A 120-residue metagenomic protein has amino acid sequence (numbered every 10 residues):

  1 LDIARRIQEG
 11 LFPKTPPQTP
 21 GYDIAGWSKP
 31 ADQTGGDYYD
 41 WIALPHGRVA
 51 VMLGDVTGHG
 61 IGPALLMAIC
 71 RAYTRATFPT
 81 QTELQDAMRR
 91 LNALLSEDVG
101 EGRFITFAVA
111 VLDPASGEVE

Functional and structural regions predicted by a protein language model:
L1-E120: … and, occasionally, acidic/histidine-rich disordered N-termini of signaling adaptors
